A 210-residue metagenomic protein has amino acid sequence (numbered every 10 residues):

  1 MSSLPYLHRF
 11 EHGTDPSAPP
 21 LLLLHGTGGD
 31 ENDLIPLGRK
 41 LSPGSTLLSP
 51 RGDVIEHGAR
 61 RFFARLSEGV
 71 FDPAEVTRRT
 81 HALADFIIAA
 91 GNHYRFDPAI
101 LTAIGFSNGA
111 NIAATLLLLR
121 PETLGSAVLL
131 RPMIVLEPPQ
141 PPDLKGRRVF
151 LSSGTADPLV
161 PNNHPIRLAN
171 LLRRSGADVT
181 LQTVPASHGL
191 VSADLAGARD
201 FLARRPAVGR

Functional and structural regions predicted by a protein language model:
S2-F96: Serine-hydrolase catalytic machinery in alpha/beta-hydrolase-like enzymes
T27, I166-R210: C-terminal catalytic histidine-bearing segment of alpha/beta-hydrolase fold enzymes
R51, I104, L130-R131, S152 (+1 more regions): Alpha/beta-hydrolase-fold catalytic nucleophile elbow
A99-G146: Primarily recognizes the serine-hydrolase "nucleophile elbow" in alpha/beta-hydrolase and SGNH/GDSL folds
L144-V149, S175: Short, proline-enriched alpha-helix->beta-strand connector loops that line the catalytic pocket of alpha/beta-hydrolase
F150-S153, D157: Short beta-strand/loop motif that positions the catalytic acidic residue of the alpha/beta-hydrolase fold
P158-H164: Conserved alpha/beta-hydrolase "acid-adjacent" motif
